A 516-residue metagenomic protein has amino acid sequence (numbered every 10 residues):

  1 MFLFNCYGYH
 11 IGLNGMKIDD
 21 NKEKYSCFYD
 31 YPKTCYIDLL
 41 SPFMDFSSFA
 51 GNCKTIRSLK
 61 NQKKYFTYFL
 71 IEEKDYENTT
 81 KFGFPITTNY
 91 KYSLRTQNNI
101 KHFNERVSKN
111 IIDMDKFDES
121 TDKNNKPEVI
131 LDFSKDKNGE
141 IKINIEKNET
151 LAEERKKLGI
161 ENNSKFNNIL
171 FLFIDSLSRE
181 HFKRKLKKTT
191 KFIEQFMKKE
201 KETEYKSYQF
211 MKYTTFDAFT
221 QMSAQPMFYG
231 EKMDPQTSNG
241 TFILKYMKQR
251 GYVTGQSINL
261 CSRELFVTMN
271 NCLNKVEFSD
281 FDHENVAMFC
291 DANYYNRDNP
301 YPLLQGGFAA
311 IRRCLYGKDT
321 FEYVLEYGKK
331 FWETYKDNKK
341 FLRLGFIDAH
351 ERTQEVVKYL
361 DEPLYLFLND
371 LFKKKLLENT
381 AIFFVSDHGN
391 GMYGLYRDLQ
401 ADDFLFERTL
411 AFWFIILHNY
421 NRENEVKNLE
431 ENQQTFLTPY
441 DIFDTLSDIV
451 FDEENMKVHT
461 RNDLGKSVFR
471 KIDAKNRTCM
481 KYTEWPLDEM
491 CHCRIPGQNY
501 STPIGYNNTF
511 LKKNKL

Functional and structural regions predicted by a protein language model:
M1, N5-G8, P32, C53-S58 (+9 more regions): A long, amphipathic alpha-helix that forms part of the scaffold/cap immediately adjacent to metal-dependent active
M1-L158: Beta-strand-enriched, solvent-exposed domains that form extended recognition/catalytic surfaces
N5-Y7, S26-F28, T34-Y36, N52-K54 (+6 more regions): Sequence contexts marking disulfide-bonded cysteines in secreted/extracellular proteins
L151, R155-F341, G345-E355, K466: Active-site-proximal alpha/beta segments of enzymes that process anionic O-linked groups
S176-R179, L260-E264, I347-E351, H388-G391 (+4 more regions): Short, solvent-exposed loop/turn segments at secondary-structure junctions
T214-E231, L399-D452: Substrate-binding rim/cap in mid-to-C-terminal beta-strand-loop elements of soluble/periplasmic
M269-E277, K373-E425, H459-L464, F469-K475 (+2 more regions): Histidine-centered active-site microenvironments of extracellular/periplasmic hydrolases and transferases
R313, E454-L516: Phosphate/adenylate-binding glycine loop and adjacent helical scaffold
